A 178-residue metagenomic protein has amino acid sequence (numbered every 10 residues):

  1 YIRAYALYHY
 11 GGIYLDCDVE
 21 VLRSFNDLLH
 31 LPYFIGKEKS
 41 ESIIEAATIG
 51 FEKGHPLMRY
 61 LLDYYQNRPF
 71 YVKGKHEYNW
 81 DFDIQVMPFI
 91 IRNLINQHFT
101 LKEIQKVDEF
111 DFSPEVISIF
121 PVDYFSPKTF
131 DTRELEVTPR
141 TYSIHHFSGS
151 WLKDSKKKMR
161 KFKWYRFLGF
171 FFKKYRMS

Functional and structural regions predicted by a protein language model:
Y1-L15: A conserved donor-nucleotide-binding helix/loop in the catalytic core of Leloir-type glycosyltransferases
L15-S178: Glycosyltransferase-associated regions of secretory-pathway enzymes, highlighting luminal stem/catalytic domains
